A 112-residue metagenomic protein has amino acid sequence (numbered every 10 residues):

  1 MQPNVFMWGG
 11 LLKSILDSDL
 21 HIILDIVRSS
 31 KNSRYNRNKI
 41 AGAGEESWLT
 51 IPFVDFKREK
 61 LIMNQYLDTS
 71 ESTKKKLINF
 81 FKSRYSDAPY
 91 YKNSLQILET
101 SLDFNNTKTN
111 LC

Functional and structural regions predicted by a protein language model:
M1-C112: Residues lining hydrophobic/aromatic ligand-binding pockets adjacent to catalytic sites
